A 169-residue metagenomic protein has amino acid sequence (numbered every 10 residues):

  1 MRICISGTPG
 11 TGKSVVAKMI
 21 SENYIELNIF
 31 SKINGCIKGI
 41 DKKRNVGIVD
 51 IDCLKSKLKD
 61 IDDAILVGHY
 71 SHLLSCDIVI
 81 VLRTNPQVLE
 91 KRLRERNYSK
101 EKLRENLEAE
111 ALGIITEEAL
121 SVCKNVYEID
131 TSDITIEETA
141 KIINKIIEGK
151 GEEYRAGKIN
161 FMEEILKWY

Functional and structural regions predicted by a protein language model:
I5: Hydrophobic anchor at the beta1->P-loop junction of P-loop NTPases
T8: P-loop (Walker A) phosphate-binding loop of NTP-binding proteins
K13: Conserved lysine of the Walker
V16: Hydrophobic positions on the alpha1 helix immediately C-terminal to the Walker A/P-loop
I25-L74, K158-N160: ATP-dependent small-molecule kinase phosphotransfer cores that center on conserved nucleotide phosphate-binding segments
K38-G39, T84-Y127: A glycine- and Lys/Arg-enriched "phosphate-lid" helix/loop adjacent to the NTP-binding pocket of small-molecule kinases
A64, V79-V81, V126-E128: Short, well-ordered beta-strand core segments
S121-Y169: NTP-dependent small-molecule kinase module
